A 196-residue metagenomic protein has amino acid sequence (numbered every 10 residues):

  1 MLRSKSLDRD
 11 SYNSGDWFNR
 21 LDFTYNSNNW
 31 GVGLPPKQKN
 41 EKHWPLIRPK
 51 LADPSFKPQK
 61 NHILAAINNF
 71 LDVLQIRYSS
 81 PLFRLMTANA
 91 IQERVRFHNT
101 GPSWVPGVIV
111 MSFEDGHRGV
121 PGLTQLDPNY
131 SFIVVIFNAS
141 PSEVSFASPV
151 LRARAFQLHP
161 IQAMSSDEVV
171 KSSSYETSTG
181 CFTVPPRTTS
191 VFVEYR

Functional and structural regions predicted by a protein language model:
M1-V134, A139-R154: Loop/helix patches that line or flank the sugar-binding groove of alpha-linked glycan CAZymes
P121, V144-S145, E168, F192-E194: Short acidic, gly/pro-rich beta-turn/loop elements at beta-sheet edges and active-site/ligand-binding grooves
F137-S140, P149-L151, I161-A163, R187 (+1 more regions): Short, loop-centered acidic/histidine patches that primarily coordinate divalent metals
F156-L158: Tryptophan-centered short beta-strand motifs
P160-T177: Solvent-exposed beta-strand/loop surfaces of large extracellular or lumenal domains
S173-R196: C-terminal beta-strand-rich structural cap/linker in extracellular carbohydrate-active enzymes
